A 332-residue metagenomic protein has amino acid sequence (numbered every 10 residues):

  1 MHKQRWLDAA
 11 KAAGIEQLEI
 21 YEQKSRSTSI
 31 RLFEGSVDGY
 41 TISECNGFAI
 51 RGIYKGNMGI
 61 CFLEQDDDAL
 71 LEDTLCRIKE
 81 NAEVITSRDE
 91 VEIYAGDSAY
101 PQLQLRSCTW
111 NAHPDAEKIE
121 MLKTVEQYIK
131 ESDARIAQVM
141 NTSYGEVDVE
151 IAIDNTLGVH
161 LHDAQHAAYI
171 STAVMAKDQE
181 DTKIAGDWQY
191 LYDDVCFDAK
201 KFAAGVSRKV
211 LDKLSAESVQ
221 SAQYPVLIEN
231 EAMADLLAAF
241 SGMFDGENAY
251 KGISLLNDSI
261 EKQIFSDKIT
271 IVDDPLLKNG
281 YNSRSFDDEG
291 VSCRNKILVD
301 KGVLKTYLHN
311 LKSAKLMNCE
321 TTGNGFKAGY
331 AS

Functional and structural regions predicted by a protein language model:
M1-R26, F244-L276, Y330-S332: Short, compositionally biased leader-like segments
W6, Q17-S27, D73-D163, V195-A234: Acidic low-complexity segments
L7, T28-V84: N-terminal alpha-helical targeting/anchoring segments
D8-A10, V37-Y40, H113-A116, E126-D133 (+7 more regions): A generic local secondary-structure boundary/capping motif
S27-E44, G145-A173, G302: Conserved alpha/beta core surface patches that mediate binding of polyanionic ligands
T41-Y54, L161-Q189, L298-V299: Short beta-strand elements
L63-Q65, D187-W188, N310-K312: Residue-level structural signal for beta-strand termini and adjacent loop
Q102, S259-S332: Dual-mode signal for accessory low-complexity, basic/Gly-rich regions
